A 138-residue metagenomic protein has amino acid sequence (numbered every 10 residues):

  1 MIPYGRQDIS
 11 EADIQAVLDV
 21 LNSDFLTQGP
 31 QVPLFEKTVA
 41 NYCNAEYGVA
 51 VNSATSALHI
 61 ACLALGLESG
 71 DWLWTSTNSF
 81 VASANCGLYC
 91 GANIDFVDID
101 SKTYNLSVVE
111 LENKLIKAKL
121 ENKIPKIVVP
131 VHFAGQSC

Functional and structural regions predicted by a protein language model:
M1-F25, P30: N-terminal "arm"/small-domain region of PLP-dependent enzymes with the aminotransferase-like
P3-G5, V51-N52, V129-V131: Short beta-strand segments
I9, T27, S79, K102-T103 (+1 more regions): Glycine-/small-residue-rich active-site loops that bind phosphorylated ligands and cofactors
F25-W72, C86-L88, F96-D98: Phosphate-binding glycine-rich loop
A61-N113, K117: Conserved PLP-anchoring active-site segment centered on the Schiff-base-forming lysine
K102-C138: Active-site phosphate-binding strand-loop segment of PLP-dependent enzymes
